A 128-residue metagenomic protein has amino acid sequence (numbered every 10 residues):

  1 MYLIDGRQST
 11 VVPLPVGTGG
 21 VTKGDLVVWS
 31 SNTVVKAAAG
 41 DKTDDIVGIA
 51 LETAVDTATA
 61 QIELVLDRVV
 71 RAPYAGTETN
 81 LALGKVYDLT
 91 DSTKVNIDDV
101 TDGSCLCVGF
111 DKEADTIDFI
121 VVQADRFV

Functional and structural regions predicted by a protein language model:
M1-V128: Glycine-anchored, exposed beta-strand/edge motif detector
